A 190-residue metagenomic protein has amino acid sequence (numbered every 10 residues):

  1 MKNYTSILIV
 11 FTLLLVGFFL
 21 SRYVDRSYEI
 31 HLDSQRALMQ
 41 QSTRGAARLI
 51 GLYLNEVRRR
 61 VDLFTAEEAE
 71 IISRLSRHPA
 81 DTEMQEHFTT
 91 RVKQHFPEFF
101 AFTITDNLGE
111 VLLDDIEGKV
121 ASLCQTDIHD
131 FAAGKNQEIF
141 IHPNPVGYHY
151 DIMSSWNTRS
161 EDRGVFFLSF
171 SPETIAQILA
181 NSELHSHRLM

Functional and structural regions predicted by a protein language model:
T5, T12-R77, Q94: Juxtamembrane extracytoplasmic/periplasmic/luminal helical "stalk" adjacent to the first N-terminal
F18, I30, S34-Q40, I72-L75 (+4 more regions): N-terminal sensory and localization modules of signal-transduction and trafficking proteins
P79-E98, T126-H129, G134, E161-M190: Solvent-exposed, extracytoplasmic
F102-G109, L189-M190: Short hydrophobic alpha-helical segments used for membrane anchoring or interfacial signaling
G109-I116, D151: Amphipathic coiled-coil signal-relay and dimerization helices
L123-Q125, I141-Y148, S169-P172: Short loop/turn segments at beta-alpha junctions that line or gate ligand-sensing/allosteric surfaces
V146-W156: A short beta-strand signature within small-molecule sensing/ligand-binding domains used in signal transduction
